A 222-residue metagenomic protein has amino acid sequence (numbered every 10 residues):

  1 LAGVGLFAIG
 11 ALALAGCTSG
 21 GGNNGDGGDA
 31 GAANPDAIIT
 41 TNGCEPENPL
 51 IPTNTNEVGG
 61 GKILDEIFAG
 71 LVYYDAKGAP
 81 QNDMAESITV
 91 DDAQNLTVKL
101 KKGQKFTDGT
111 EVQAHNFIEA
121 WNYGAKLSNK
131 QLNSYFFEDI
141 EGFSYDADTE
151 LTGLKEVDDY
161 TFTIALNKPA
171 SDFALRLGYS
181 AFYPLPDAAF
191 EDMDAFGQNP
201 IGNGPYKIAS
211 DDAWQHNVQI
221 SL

Functional and structural regions predicted by a protein language model:
L1-A8: N-terminal export and membrane-targeting signals
C17-D29: Bacterial lipoprotein signal-peptidase II cleavage site
N34-E45, N95-V98, F117-A120, F162-I164 (+2 more regions): Short, well-ordered beta-strand elements
N42-D92, I201: N-terminal lobe/hinge region of extracytoplasmic solute-binding protein
E86-L132, T163: Aromatic- and charge-enriched surface segment that lines or borders ligand/interaction sites
T89, S134-D187: Surface-exposed binding/hinge segments that line and control ligand-binding clefts or catalytic entry sites
A170-L222: Gly/Pro-rich hinge or "lid" segments in bacterial periplasmic/extracellular proteins
